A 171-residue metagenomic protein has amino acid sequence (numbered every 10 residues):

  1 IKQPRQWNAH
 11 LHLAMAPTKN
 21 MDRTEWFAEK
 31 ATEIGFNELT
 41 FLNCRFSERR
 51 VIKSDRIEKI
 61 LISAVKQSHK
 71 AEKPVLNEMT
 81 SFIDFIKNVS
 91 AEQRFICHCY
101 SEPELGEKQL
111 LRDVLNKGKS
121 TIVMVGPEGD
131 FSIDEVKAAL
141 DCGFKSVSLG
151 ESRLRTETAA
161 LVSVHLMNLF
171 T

Functional and structural regions predicted by a protein language model:
K2-I96: RNA substrate-binding interface of SAM-dependent RNA methyltransferases
T18, C99-Y100, S152: Active-site beta-loop-alpha junctions enriched in small/polar residues
E25, E29, E33, E128 (+2 more regions): Acidic-residue sensor for enzyme active/binding pockets
A28-E29, S54-R56, Q109-D113, K137-A139 (+1 more regions): Short, glycine/charged-enriched secondary-structure capping and boundary segments
E48-R49, E104, T156: Generic structural signal for helix capping and beta-alpha/helix-loop junctions
S81, D130, A159: Residue-level recognition of oxygen-bearing side chains
I96-K137, F144-S148: Active-site/ligand-binding-proximal alpha/beta "capping" segment
I133-T171: Structured adenosyl-cofactor binding patch, chiefly the S-adenosyl-L-methionine
